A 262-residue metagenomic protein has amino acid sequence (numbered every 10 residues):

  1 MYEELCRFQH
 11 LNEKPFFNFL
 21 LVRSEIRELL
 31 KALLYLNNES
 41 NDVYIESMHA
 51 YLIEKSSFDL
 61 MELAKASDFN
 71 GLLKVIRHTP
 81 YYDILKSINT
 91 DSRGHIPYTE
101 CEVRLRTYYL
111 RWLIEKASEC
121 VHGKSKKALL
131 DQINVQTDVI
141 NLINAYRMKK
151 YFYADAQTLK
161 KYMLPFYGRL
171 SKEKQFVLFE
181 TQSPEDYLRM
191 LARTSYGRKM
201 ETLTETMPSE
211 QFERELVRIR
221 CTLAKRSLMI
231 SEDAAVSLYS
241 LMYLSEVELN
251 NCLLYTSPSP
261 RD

Functional and structural regions predicted by a protein language model:
M1-N37: An N-terminal, globular interaction/scaffold subdomain
K14-V22, K127-V135, V236-S245: Short, recurring structural edge motifs at helix starts
E28-L29, N38-Y44, Y151-A156, R261: Short loop/beta submotifs within extracellular cysteine-rich repeat domains
A32, A145, Y255: Conserved histidines in hydrophobic membrane contexts and catalytic metal-binding motifs
N38-P80: Long, hydrophobic, well-ordered secondary-structure blocks that form the structural core and pocket-lining surfaces
K74-T222: A contiguous, surface-oriented mixed alpha/beta subdomain in the mid-to-C-terminal portion of proteins that forms
R214-S245: C-terminal accessory/binding modules appended to enzymatic or scaffolding proteins
T256-D262: Conserved small/polar residues in nucleotide/adenosyl-binding loops
